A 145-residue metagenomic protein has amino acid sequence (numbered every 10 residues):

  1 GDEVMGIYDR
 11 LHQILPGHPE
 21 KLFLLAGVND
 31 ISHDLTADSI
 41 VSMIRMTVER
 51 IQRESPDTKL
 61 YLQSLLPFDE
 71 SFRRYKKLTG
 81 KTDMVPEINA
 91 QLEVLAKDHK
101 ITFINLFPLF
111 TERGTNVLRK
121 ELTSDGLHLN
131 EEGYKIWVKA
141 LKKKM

Functional and structural regions predicted by a protein language model:
G1-E3: A short beta-strand-loop structural module common to alpha/beta enzyme folds
Y8-M145: Alpha-helical cap/lid subdomain in secreted, periplasmic, or secretory-pathway luminal O-acyl-processing enzymes
